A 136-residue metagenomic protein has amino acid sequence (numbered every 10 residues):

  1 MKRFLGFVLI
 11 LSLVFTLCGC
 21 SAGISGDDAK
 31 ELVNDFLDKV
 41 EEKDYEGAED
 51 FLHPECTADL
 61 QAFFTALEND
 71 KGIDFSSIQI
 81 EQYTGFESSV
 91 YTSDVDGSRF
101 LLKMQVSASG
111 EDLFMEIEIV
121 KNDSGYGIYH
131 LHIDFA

Functional and structural regions predicted by a protein language model:
M1-C20: Sec-dependent bacterial lipoprotein signal peptides
L13-T16, G26, L67-D70: Extracellular, surface-exposed passenger/stalk and repeat segments of large secreted bacterial proteins
G19-D38, E42: Short, low-complexity N-terminal intrinsically disordered segments enriched in polar/charged residues
G19-S21, T57, E116: Secreted/luminal cysteine- and crosslink-motif detector
N34-L37, D50-E55, K103-Q105: Second-shell loop/turn segments in exported
E46-S98: Short solvent-exposed beta->alpha transition segments
G85-A136: Exposed beta-sheet edge and beta->alpha loop/turn motif
